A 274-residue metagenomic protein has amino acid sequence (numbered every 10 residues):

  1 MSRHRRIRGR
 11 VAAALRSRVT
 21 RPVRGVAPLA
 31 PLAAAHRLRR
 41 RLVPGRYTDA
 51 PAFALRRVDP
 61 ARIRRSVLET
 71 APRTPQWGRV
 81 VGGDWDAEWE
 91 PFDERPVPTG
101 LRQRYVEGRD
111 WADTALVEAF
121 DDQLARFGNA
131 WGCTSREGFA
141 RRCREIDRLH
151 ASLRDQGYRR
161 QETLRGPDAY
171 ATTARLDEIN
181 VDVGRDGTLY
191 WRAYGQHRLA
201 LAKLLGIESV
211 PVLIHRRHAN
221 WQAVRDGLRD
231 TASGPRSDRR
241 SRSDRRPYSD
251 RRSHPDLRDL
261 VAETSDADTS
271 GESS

Functional and structural regions predicted by a protein language model:
M1-V58: Membrane-proximal basic amphipathic "stem/tether" segments
S2-I7, R240, D244-R246: Short Lys/Arg-rich cationic patches that frequently serve as NLS/NoLS or arginine-rich RNA/DNA-binding motifs
R39-A50, L55, P60, G82-V97 (+2 more regions): A short, basic-hydrophobic beta/loop patch
G82-R141: Extended, charge-rich helix/loop segments that form flexible, surface "patches" used to engage negatively charged
A119-W191: Short alpha-helix boundary/capping and kink motifs at helix termini
A219-P235, D259-T264: Intrinsically disordered, low-complexity charged/polar segments
D238, D244, D250, H254-D259 (+1 more regions): Asp/Glu-rich intrinsically disordered low-complexity tracts
